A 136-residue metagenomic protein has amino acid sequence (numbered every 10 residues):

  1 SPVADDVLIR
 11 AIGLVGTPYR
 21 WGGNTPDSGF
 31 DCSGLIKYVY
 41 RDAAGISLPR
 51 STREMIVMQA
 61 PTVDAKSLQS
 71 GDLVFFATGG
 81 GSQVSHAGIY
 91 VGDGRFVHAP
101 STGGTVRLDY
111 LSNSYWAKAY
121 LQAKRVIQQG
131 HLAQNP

Functional and structural regions predicted by a protein language model:
S1-P18, V126-P136: Intrinsically disordered, low-complexity, Pro/Ser/Thr/Asn/Gly/Ala-rich spacer/linker segments adjacent to signal
D5, I9-G13, G34-Y38, K66-Q69 (+1 more regions): Solvent-exposed, polar/charged alpha-helical surfaces in well-ordered, non-transmembrane soluble domains, broadly
G13, R41-D42, I89: Solvent-exposed polar/charged
V15, V39-Y40, P100, K124: Hydrophobic aliphatic residues
T17-S70: Catalytic cysteine-centered active-site loop
T62, G80, V84-S85, Y90-P136: Aromatic- and glycine-rich peptidoglycan recognition patches
